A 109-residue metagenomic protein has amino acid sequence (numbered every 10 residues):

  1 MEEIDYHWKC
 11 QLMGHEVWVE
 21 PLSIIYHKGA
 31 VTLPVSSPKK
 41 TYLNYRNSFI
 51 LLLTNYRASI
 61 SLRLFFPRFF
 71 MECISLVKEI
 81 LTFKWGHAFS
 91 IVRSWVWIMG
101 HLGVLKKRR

Functional and structural regions predicted by a protein language model:
M1, K107-R109: Short, intrinsically disordered, charge-balanced linker/junction segments flanking boundaries in proteins
M1-I24: A short, conserved alpha-helix in the catalytic core of glycosyltransferases
E16-K106: Active-site-adjacent helix/loop segment of glycosyltransferases that harbors family-specific signature motifs
